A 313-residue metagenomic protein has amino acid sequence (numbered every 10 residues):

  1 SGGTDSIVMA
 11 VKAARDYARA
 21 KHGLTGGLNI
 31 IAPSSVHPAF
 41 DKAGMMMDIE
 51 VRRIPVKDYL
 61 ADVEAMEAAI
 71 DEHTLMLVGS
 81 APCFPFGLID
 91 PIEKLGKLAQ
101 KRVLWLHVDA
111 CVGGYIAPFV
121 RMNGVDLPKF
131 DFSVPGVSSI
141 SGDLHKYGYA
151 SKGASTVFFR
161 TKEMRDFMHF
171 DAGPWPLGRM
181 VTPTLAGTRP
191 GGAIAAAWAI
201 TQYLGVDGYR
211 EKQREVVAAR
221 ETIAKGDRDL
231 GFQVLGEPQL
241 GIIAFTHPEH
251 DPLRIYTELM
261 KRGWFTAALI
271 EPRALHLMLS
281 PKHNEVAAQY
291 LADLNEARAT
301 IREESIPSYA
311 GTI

Functional and structural regions predicted by a protein language model:
S1-G23, F40-A43: Conserved beta-loop-alpha segment that forms the PLP phosphate-binding cup at the N-terminus of a helix
S1-I7, A32-S34, G236, L269: Active-site nucleophile and cofactor-binding loops and adjacent substrate-binding regions of central metabolic enzymes
A10, P55-Y59, A65-M66, L77-V78 (+2 more regions): Pyridoxal 5′-phosphate
R19-H73: PLP-dependent aminotransferase-like
D62-H107: Active-site phosphate-binding strand-loop segment of PLP-dependent enzymes
M122-Q239, F245-E249, I313: Active-site C-terminal subdomain of aminotransferase-like
Y209-Q213, V217-A224, R228-L230, G236-I313: Non-catalytic terminal extensions of PLP-dependent enzymes
